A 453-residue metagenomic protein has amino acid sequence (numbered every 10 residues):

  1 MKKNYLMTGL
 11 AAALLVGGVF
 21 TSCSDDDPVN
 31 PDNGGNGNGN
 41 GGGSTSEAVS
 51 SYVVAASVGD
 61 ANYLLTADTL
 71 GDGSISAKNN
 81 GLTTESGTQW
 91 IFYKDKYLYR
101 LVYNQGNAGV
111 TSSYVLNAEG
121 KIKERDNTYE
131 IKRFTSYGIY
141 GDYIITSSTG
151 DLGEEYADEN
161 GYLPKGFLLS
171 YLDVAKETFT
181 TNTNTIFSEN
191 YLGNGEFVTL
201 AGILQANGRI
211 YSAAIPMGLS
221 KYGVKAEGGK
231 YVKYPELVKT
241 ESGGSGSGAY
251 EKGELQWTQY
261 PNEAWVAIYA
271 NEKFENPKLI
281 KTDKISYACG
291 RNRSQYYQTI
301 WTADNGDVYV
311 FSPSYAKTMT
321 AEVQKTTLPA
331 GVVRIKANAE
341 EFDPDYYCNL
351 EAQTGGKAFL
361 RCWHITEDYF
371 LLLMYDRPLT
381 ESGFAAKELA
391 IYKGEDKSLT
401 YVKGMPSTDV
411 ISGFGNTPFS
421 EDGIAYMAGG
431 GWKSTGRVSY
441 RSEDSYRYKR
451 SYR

Functional and structural regions predicted by a protein language model:
M1-Y52: Bacterial Sec-dependent N-terminal signal peptides
S46-V58, K96-N104, G141-A157, G161 (+6 more regions): Short beta-strand elements that form the blades of beta-propeller/WD-repeat-like and other beta-sheet-rich scaffold
Y63-Y191: Post-signal peptide N-terminal segment of secreted/secretory-pathway proteins
S74-T84, G120-I131, K176-G193, N276-S286 (+4 more regions): Beta-propeller fold detector
T84-K94, T128-D142, N190-I203, A288-I300 (+3 more regions): Repeated scaffold domains used in trafficking and secretory/extracellular systems, primarily beta-propellers
S113, Y162-K176, A226-E275, Q324-A339 (+2 more regions): Beta-propeller blade signature
D304-E381: Long, well-ordered mid-to-C-terminal structural blocks that present hydrophobic/aromatic surfaces
G356-K433: Loop/turn-rich, solvent-exposed surfaces of beta-rich toroidal or solenoidal domains
